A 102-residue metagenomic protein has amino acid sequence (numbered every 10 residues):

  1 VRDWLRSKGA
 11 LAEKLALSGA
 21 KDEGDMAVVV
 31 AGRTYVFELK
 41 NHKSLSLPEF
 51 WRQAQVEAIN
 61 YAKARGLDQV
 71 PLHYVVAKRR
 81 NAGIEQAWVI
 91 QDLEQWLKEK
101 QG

Functional and structural regions predicted by a protein language model:
V1-G102: Catalytic phosphate/metal-binding cores of nucleic-acid and nucleotide-processing enzymes, i.e., regions that mediate
